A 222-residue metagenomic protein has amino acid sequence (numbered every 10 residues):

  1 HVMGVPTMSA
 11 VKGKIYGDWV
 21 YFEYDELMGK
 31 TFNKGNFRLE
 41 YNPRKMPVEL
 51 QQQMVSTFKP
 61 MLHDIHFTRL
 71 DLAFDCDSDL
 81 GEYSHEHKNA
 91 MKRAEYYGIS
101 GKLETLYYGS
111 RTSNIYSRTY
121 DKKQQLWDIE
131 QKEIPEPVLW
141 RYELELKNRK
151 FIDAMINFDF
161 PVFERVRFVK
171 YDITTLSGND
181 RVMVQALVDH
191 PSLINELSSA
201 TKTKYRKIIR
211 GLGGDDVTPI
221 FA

Functional and structural regions predicted by a protein language model:
H1-L197, L212-F221: Structured, helix-rich domain cores that form ligand/interaction pockets
K202-R206: Helix-turn-helix DNA-binding segment
K207-G211: Residue-level detection of the helix-turn-helix DNA-binding "recognition helix"
